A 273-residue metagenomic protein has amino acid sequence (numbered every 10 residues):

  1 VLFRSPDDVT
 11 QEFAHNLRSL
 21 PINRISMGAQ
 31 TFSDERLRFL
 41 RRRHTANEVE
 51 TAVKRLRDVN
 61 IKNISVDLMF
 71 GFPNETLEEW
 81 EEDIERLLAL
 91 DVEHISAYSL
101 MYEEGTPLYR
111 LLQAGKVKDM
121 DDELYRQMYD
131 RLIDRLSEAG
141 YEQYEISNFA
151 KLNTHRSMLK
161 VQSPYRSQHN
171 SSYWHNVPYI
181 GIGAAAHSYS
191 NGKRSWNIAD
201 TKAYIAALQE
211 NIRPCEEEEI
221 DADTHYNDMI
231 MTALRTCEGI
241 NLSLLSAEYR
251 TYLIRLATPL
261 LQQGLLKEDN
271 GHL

Functional and structural regions predicted by a protein language model:
F3-R250: C-terminal scaffold of the Radical SAM
S246-Q262: Short amphipathic alpha-helical interaction segments
L261-H272: A short, conserved structural fragment
